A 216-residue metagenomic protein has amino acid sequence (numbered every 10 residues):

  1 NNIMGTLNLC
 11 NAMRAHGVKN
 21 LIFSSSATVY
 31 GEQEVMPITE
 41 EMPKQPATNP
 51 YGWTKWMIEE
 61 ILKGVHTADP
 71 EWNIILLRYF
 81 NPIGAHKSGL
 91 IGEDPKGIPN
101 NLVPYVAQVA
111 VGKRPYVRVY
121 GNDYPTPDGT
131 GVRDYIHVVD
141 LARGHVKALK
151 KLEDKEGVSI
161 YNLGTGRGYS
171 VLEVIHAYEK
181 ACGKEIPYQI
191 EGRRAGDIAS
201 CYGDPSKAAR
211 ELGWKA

Functional and structural regions predicted by a protein language model:
I3-N8, A15, K19-N20, V29-N81 (+1 more regions): Catalytic helix-loop patch of NAD(P)-dependent Rossmann-fold dehydrogenases
M13, H66, A148-L152: Hydrophobic pocket-lining residues that define ligand/cofactor binding sites across diverse proteins
N20-L21, I74, V117, Y188: Hydrophobic/aromatic residues located in beta-strands of well-ordered beta-sheets within soluble catalytic
L21-F23, I75-R78, D134, N162-G164: Structural signature of the Rossmann-like NAD(P)-dependent dehydrogenase/reductase core
S26: Residue(s) in the substrate-gating loop at a strand-loop-helix junction that position the organic substrate next
Y30, I83, R167-Y169: Feature marks short, surface-exposed loop/turn motifs that line or immediately flank catalytic pockets and channel
E34-M36, H86-I91, G131-V132, V174-I175: Short aromatic-enriched loop/helix-cap "lid" or pocket-rim segments at secondary-structure transitions that line
L102-A216: C-terminal substrate-binding subdomain of Rossmann-fold SDR/epimerase-dehydratase oxidoreductases
